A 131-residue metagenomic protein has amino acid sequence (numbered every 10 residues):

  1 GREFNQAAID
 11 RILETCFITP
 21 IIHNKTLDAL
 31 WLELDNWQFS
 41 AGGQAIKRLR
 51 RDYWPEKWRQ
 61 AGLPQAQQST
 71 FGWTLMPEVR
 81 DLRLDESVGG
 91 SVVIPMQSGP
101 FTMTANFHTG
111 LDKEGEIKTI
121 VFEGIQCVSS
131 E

Functional and structural regions predicted by a protein language model:
G1-F17, T26-L30, D81-R83: Short, solvent-exposed beta-strand/turn "edge" segments of beta-rich domains on protein surfaces
G1-F4, L49-D52, Q97: General structural signal for secondary-structure boundaries
E14-I18, D35, G90: Residue-level detector of short, conserved catalytic/binding motifs and their immediate flanks
T19-H23, V93: Short edge beta-strand/loop segments characteristic of extracellular beta-sandwich folds
I21, Q38, T104-N106: Residue-level detector of beta-strand face positions
H23-L84, V88, E123-S130: The feature marks short-to-medium sequence segments in extracytoplasmic or secretory-pathway proteins
D85-E114: Short, surface-exposed ligand- or partner-binding patches at beta-edge/loop junctions that are enriched in aromatics
T109-E131: Glycine-rich, aromatic-bearing surface loops/beta-hairpins
